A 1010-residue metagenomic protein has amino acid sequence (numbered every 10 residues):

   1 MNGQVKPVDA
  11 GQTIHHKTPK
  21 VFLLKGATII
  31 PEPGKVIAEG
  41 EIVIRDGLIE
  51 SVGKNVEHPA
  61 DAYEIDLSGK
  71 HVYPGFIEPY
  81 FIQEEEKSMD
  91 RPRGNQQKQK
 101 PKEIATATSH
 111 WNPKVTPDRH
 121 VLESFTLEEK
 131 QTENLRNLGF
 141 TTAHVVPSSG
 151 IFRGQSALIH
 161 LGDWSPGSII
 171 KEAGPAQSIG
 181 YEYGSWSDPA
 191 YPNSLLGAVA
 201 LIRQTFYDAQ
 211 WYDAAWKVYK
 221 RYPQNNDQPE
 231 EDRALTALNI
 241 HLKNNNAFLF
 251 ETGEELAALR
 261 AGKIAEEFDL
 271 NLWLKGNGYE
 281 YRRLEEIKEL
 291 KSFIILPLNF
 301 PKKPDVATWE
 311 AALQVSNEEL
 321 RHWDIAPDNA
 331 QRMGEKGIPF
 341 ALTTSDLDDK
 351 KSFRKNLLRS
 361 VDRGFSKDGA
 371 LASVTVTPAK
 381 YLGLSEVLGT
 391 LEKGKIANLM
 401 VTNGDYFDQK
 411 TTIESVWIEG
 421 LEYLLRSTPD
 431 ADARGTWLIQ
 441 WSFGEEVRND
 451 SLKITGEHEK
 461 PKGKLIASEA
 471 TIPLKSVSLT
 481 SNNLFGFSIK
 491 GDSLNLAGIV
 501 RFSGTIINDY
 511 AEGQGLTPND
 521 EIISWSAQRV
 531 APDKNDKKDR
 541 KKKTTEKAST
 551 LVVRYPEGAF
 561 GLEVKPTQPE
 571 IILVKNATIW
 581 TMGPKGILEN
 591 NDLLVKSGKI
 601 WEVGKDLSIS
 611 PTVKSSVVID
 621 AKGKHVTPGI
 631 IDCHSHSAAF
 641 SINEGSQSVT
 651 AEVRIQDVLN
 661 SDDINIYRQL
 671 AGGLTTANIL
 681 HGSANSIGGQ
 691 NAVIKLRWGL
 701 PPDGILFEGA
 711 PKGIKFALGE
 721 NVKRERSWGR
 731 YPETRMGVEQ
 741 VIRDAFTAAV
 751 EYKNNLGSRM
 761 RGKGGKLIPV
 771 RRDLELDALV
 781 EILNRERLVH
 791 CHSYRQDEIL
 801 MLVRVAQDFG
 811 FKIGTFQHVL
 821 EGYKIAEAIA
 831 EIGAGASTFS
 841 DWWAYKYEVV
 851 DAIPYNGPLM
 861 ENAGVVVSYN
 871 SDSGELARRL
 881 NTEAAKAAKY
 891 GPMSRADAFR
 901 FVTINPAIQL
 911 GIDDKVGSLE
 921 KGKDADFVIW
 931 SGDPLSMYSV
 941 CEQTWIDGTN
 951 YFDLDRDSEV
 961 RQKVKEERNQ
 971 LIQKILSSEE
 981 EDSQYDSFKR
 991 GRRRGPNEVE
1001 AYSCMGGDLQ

Functional and structural regions predicted by a protein language model:
Q4, F407, S476, I507-G558: Edge beta-strand at a domain terminus
K6-D9, I14-K20, I29, P33-G75 (+2 more regions): Histidine-rich, glycine-flanked metal-binding segment
T18, S88-M89, Q96-H110, D118 (+8 more regions): His/Asp/Glu-enriched, well-ordered alpha-helical/loop segment that forms or immediately abuts the divalent-metal
K20-L24, H58-L122, N137, E570-I572 (+1 more regions): Replace "His-x-His-based motif
L24-A27, P429-D450, P461-E469, A511-E521 (+1 more regions): Tryptophan-anchored aromatic micro-motifs
A27, I396-P429, A577, K921-V964: C-terminal cap of metal-dependent C-N hydrolases
L127-Y281, T412, I418, T505 (+7 more regions): Polyanionic/metal-chelating signatures
I439-I506: Central antiparallel beta-sheet cores of small beta-barrel/beta-sandwich binding domains
